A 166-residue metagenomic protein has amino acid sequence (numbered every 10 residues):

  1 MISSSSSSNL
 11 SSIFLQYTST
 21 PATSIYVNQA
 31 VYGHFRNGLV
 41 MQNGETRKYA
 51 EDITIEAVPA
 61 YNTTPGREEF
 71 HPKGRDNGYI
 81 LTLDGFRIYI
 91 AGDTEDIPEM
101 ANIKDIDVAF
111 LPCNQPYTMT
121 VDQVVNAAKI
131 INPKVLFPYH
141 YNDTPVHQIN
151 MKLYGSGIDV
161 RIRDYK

Functional and structural regions predicted by a protein language model:
M1-L39, D105-F110: Active-site metal-binding motif and surrounding structural segment of the metallo-beta-lactamase
M1-S3, S12-I13, G38-K104, M119 (+1 more regions): Core dinuclear metal-dependent hydrolase active-site scaffold
S6-S8, E56, A60, L111 (+1 more regions): Redox-cofactor binding/interface segments in oxidoreductases and associated redox assembly factors
V31-R36, T118, D143-Q148: Short, charged/polar "capping" segments at the starts of alpha-helices and the immediately preceding loops
L39-Y49, K73, Q123-V125, K129-K166: Binuclear metal-ion centers of metallo-dependent hydrolases, dominated by the metallo-beta-lactamase
I80-K134, P138, N142-P145: Metallo-beta-lactamase
